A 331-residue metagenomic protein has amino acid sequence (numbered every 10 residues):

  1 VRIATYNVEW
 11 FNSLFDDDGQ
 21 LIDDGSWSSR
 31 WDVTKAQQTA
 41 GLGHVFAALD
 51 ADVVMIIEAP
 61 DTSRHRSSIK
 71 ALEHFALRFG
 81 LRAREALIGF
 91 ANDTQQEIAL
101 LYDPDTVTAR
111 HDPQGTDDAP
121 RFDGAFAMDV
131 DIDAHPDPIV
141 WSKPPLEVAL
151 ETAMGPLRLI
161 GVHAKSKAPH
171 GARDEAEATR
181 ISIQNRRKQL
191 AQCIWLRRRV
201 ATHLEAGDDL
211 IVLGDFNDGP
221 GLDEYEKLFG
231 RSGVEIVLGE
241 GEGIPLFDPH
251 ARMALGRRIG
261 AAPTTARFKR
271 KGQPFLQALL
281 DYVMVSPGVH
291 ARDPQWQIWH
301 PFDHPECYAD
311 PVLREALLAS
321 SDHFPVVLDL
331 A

Functional and structural regions predicted by a protein language model:
V1-E97, A172, P311-S320, P325 (+1 more regions): N-terminal, active-site-proximal structural segment of metallo-dependent hydrolase catalytic domains
I3-V8, L42-S68, L101, V148 (+5 more regions): Active-site beta-strand/loop signature of hydrolases that rely on acidic residues for catalysis
S28-R30, I132-H135, E177-K188: Surface-exposed cleft-lining segments at the edges of enzyme active sites
T34-G41, S67, V140-S142, Q184-W195: Soluble or luminal CAZymes and related metallo-dependent hydrolases
A47, A51, A76-G80, T106 (+2 more regions): Sec-exported extracytoplasmic/periplasmic mature domains
A59-K165: Structured beta-strand-rich core segments of catalytic domains in phosphoester-bond hydrolases
T62, T108, A119, I139-V140 (+3 more regions): Metal-dependent phosphoester-hydrolase catalytic domains
G161-Q184: Active-site His/acidic residue clusters
